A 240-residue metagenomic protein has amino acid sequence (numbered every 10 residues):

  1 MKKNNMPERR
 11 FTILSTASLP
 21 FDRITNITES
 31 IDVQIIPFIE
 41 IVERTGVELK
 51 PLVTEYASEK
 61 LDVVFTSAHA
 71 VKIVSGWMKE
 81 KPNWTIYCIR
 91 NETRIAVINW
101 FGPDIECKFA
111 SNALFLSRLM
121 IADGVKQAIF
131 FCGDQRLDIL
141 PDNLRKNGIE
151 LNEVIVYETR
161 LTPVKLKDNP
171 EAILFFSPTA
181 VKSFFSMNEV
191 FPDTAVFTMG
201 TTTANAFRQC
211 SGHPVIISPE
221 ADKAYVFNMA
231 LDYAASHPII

Functional and structural regions predicted by a protein language model:
K2-I240: Signature of uroporphyrinogen-III synthase
